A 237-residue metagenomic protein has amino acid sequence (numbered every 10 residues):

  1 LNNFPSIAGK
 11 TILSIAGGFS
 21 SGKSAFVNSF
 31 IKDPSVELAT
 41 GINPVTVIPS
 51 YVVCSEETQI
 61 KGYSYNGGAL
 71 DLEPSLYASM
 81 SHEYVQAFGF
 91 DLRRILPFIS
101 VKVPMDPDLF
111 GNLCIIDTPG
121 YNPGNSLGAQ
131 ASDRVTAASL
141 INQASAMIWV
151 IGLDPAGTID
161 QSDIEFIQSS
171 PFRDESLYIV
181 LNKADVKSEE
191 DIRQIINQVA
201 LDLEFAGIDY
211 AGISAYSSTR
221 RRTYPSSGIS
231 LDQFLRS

Functional and structural regions predicted by a protein language model:
F4-S237: Globular "head" domains of long coiled-coil molecular machines
